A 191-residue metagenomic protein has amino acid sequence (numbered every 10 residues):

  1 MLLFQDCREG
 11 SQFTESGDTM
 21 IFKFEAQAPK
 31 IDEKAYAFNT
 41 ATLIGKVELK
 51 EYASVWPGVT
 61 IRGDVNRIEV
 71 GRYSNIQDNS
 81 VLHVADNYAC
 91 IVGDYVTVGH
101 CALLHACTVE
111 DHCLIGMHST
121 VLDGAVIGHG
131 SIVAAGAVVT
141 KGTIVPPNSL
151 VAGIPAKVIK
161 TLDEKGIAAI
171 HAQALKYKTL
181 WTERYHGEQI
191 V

Functional and structural regions predicted by a protein language model:
Q5-T19: Short, Lys/Arg-enriched N-terminal segments with co-localized hydrophobic residues within the first ~10-30 amino acids
I21-K30, F38, A89-L103, V109 (+1 more regions): C-terminal segments of enzyme domains that contribute to small-molecule binding surfaces
E33, F38-N39, I44-G45, K50-E51 (+16 more regions): Left-handed beta-helix
I68: A short, polar/charged loop-to-alpha-helix boundary motif
